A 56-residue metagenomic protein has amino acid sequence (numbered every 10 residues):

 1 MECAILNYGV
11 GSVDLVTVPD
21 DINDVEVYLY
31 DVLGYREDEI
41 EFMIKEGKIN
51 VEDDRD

Functional and structural regions predicted by a protein language model:
M1-D31: N-terminal acidic leader/helix
Y30-D56: Short, mixed-charge low-complexity intrinsically disordered segments
